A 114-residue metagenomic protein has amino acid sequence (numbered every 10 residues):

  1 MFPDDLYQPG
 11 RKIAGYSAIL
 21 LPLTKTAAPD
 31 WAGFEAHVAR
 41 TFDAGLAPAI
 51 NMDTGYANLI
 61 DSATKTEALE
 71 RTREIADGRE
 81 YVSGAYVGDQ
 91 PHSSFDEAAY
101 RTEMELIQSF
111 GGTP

Functional and structural regions predicted by a protein language model:
F2-P114: Active-site beta->alpha loop and helix N-cap motifs at the rims of alpha/beta catalytic domains
